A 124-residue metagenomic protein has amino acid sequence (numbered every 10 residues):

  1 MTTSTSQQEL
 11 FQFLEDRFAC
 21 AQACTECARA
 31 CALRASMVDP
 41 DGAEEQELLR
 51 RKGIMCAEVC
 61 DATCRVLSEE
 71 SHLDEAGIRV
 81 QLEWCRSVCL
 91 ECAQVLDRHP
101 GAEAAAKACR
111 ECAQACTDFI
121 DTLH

Functional and structural regions predicted by a protein language model:
M1-H124: Amphipathic alpha-helical hairpins
